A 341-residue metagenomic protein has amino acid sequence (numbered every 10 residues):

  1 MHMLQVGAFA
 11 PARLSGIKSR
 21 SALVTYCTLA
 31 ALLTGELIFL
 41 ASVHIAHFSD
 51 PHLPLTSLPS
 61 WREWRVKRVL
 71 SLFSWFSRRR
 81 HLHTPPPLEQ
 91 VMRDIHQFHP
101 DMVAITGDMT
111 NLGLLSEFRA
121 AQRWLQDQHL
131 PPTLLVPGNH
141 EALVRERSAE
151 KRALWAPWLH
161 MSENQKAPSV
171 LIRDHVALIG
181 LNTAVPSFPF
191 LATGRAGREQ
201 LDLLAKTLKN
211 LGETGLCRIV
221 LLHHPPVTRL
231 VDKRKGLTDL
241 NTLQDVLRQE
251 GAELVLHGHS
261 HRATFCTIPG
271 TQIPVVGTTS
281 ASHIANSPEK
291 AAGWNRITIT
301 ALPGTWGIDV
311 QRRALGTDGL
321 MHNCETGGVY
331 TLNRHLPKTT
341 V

Functional and structural regions predicted by a protein language model:
Y26, L32-F118: N-terminal active-site segment of His-dependent metallophosphoesterases
L32, T300-V341: A short C-terminal boundary segment appended to hydrolase-like catalytic domains
F39-I45, V170-G180, C217, I268-P274: Beta-strand-turn-beta hairpins that frame and shape the catalytic cleft of phosphate-ester-processing enzymes
H47-S49, V103-G107, L134-N139, N182 (+3 more regions): Active-site neighborhood of phospho(di)ester-bond hydrolases with catalytic His/Asp-centered motifs
H52-L55, N111-L114, N139-R147, P186-F190 (+3 more regions): Active-site environment of divalent metal-dependent phosphoester hydrolases
L114-L115, R119-L203, D245-R248, R296: Extended active-site neighborhood of metal-dependent phosphoesterases/phosphodiesterases
E213-R229: Short acidic, glycine-rich surface-loop motifs adjacent to enzyme active sites
D232-P303: Conserved beta-sheet core of the metallophosphoesterase superfamily
